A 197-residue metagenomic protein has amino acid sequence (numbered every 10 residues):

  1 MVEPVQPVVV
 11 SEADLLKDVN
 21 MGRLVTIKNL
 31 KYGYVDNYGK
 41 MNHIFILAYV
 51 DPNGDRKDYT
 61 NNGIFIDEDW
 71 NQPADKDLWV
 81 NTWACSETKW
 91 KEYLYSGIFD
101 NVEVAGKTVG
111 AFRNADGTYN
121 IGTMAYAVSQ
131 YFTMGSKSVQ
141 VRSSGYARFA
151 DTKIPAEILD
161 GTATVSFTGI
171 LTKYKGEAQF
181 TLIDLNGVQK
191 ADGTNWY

Functional and structural regions predicted by a protein language model:
M1-Y197: OB-fold nucleic-acid-binding modules
